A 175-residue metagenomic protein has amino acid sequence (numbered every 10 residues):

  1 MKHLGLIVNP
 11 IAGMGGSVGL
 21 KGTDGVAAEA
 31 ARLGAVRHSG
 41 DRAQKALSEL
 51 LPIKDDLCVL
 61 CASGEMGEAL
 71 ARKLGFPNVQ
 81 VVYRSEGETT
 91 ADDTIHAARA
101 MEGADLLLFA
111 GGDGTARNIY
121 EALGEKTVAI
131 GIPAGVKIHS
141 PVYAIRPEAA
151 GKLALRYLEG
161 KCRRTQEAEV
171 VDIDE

Functional and structural regions predicted by a protein language model:
M1-D105, G151-E175: ATP/NTP phosphate-donor binding region
G16-S17, A71, N118-Y120, P141: Short glycine-/acidic-enriched loop or helix-start segments at secondary-structure transitions that form or flank
S63, F109-D113: Glycine-rich beta-strand-to-loop/alpha-helix junction loops that act as flexible
G67-E68, D113-A116: Alpha-helix N-cap/helix-start and coil->helix boundary motif
R84-S85, D113, A134-G135: Short, ordered loop/turn segments at secondary-structure junctions
T94, T115, T127: Ser/Thr-centric signal marking residues that sit in or immediately flank functional binding/regulatory motifs
A110, I119, L123-R146: Short, acidic/small-residue loops that bind anionic groups at enzyme active sites
